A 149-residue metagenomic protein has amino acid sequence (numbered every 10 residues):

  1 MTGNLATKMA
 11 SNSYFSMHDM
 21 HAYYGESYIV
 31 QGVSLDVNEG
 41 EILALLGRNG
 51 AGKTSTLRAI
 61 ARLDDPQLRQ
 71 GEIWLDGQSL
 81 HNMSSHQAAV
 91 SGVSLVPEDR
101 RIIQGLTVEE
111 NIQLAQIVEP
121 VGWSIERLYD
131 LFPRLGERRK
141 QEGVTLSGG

Functional and structural regions predicted by a protein language model:
L43-A44, L95: Short beta-strand immediately N-terminal to the Walker A/P-loop
L46-R48: The feature captures the beta-strand-to-loop junction immediately N-terminal to the Walker
A61: Helix-to-loop junction immediately C-terminal to a conserved catalytic motif
R69-Q78, S91, V121-I125, D130: Conserved ABC transporter NBD signature motif
S79-R100, I125, E137-Q141: ABC ATPase NBD coupling module
G105-Q113, R139: Short coil-to-helix segment of the ABC ATPase nucleotide-binding domain corresponding to the Q-loop/switch region
E142-G148: Conserved ABC ATPase signature
